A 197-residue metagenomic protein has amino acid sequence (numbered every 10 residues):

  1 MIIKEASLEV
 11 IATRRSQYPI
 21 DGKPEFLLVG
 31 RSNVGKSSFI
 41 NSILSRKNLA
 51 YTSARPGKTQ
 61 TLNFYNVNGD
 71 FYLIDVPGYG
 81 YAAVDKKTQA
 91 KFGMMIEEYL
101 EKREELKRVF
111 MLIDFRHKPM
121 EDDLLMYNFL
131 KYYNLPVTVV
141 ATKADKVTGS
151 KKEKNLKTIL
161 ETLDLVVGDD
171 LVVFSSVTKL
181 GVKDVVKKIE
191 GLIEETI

Functional and structural regions predicted by a protein language model:
M1-A83, E194: Conserved G1/Walker A P-loop phosphate-binding module
I3-R15, K146-I197: Canonical P-loop GTPase G-domain recognition
F26, N33-V34, I40, N63 (+7 more regions): Structured catalytic cores of enzymes that bind and process phosphorylated ligands/cofactors
K58, F71, G78-Y81, R116-K118 (+2 more regions): Conserved nucleotide-binding/hydrolysis micro-motifs of P-loop NTPases
V67-L106: Conserved nucleotide-sensing/catalytic segment adjacent to the nucleotide-binding pocket in NTP-handling enzymes
Q89-G93, M120, K179-V182: Amphipathic alpha-helical transducer elements in NTP-driven molecular machines
E97-D169: Conserved C-terminal guanine-recognition region of P-loop GTPase G domains, centered on the G4
